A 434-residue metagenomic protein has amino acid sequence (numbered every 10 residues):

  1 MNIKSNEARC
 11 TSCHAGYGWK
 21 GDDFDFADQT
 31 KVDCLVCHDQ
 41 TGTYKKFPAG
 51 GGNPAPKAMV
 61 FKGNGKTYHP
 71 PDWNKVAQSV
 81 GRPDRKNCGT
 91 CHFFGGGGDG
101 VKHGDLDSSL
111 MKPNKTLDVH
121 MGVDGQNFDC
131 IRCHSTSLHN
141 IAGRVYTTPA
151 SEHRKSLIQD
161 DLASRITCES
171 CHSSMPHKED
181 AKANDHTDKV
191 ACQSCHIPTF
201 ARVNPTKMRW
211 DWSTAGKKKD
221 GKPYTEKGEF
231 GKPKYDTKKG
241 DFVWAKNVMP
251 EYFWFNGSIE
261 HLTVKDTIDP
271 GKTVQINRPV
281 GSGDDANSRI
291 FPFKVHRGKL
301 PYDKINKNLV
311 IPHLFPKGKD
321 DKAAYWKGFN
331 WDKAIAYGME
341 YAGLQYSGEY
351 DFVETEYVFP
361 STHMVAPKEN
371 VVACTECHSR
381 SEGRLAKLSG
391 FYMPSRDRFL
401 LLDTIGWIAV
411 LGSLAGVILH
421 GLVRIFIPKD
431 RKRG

Functional and structural regions predicted by a protein language model:
M1-K31, L35-D84, T90-R165, E169-N184 (+3 more regions): Sequence context of c-type cytochrome heme-c attachment sites
C34, C88, L117, C192 (+2 more regions): A generic alpha-helix preference that emphasizes hydrophobic side chains
N184-H186, M208: Aromatic- and carboxylate-enriched substrate-binding clefts and catalytic-loop regions of carbohydrate-active enzymes
K189: Catalytic or ion-translocation cores adjacent to nucleophile or general acid/base/metal-coordination motifs in diverse
T199-G434: Long, charged, low-complexity terminal extensions
